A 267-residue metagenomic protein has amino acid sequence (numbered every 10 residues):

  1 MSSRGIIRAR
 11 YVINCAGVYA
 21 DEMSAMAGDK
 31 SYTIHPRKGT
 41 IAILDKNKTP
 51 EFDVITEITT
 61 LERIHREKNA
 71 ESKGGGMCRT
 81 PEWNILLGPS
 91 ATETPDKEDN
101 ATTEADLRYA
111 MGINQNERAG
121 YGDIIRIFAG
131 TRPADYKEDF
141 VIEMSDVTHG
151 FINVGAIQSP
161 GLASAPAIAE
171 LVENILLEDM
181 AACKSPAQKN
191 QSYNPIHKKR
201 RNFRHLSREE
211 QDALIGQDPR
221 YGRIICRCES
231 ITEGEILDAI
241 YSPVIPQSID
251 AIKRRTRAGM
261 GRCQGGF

Functional and structural regions predicted by a protein language model:
M1-S2, A156: Short beta-strand segments that buttress and anchor functional surface loops
S2-G88, T92-A101: Flavin-dependent oxidoreductases
S72, P81-E82, E93, K97-I224 (+3 more regions): C-terminal catalytic lobe of FAD-dependent flavoproteins
C226-C228, C263: Short cysteine clusters
I231-E233, F267: Accessory DNA-binding and partner-docking regions appended to nucleic-acid-acting proteins, especially the terminal
M260-G266: Short, amphipathic C-terminal "tail helix"
